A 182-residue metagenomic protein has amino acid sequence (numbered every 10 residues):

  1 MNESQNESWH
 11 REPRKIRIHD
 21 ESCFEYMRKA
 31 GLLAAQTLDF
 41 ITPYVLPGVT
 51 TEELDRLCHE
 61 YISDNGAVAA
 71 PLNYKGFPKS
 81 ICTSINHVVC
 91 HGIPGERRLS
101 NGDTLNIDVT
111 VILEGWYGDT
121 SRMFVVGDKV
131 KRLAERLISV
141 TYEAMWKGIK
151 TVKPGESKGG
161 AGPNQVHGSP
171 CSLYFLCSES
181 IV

Functional and structural regions predicted by a protein language model:
M1-V182: Active-site neighborhoods and metal-handling regions in enzymes and metal-associated proteins
